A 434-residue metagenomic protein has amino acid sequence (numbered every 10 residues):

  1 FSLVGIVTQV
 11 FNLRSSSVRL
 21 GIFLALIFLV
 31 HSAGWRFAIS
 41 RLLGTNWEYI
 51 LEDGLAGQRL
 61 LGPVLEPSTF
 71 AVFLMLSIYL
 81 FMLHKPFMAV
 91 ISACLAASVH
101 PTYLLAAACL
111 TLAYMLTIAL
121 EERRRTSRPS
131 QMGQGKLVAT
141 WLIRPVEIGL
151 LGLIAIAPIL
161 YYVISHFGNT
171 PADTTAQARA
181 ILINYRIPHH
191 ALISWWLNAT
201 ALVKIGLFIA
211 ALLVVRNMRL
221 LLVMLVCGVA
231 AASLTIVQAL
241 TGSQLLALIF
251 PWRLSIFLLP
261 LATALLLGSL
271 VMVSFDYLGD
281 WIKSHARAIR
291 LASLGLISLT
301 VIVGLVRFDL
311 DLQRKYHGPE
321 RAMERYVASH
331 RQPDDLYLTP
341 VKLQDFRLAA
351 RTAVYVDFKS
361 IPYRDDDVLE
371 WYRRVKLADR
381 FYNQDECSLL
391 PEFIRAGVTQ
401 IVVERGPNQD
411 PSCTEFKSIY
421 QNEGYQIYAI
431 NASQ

Functional and structural regions predicted by a protein language model:
F1-R14, V30: Transmembrane-helix motifs of polytopic, lipid-linked glycan transferases
S17-S77, F250-L261: Membrane-interface micro-motifs in multi-pass membrane enzymes
F28-W35, S269-L270, I289-K315: Transmembrane alpha-helical segments
S32-W35, P101-A107, M115-L254, L259: Transmembrane catalytic cores of multi-pass membrane glycosyltransferases and polysaccharide-assembly enzymes
L61-M88, E122-R125, S130: Membrane-interface transmembrane helices that cradle and orient dolichyl/undecaprenyl
I78-L80, F87-L104, L110-L112: Membrane-interface alpha helices of multi-pass inner-membrane proteins
G149-L153, S274-L305: Signature aromatic-anchored transmembrane alpha helix within multi-pass, membrane-resident enzymes that catalyze glycan
Q313-R321, R325-D379, Q384-Q409, Y428: Short periplasmic/luminal acceptor-recognition loop of GT-C membrane glycosyltransferases, typified by
